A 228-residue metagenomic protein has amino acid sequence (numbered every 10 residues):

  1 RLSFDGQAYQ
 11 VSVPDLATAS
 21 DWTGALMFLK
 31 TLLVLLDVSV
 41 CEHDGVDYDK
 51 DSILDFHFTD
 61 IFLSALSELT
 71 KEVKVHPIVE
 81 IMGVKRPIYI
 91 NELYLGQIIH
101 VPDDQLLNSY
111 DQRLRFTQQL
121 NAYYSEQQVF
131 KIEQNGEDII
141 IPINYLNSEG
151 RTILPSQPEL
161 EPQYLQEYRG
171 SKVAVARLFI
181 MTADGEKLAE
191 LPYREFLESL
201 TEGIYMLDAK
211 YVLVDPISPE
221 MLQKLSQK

Functional and structural regions predicted by a protein language model:
R1-T23: Short, intrinsically disordered low-complexity segments
L2, K50-F56, L191-P192: Short amphipathic beta-strand/extended segments with alternating polar/hydrophobic composition
D21-V46, K50-I53: Acidic, low-complexity cytosolic segments
V34, K71-V75, Q227: Generic surface-pattern signal
L36, V73, I204-L207: Short, flexible helical or helix-coil boundary motifs
L54-F179: Aromatic/basic-lined ligand-recognition segments that form π-stacking hydrophobic pockets flanked by Lys/Arg to engage
Q163-K228: Extended, charged low-complexity segments that frequently continue into or abut oligomerization scaffolds
